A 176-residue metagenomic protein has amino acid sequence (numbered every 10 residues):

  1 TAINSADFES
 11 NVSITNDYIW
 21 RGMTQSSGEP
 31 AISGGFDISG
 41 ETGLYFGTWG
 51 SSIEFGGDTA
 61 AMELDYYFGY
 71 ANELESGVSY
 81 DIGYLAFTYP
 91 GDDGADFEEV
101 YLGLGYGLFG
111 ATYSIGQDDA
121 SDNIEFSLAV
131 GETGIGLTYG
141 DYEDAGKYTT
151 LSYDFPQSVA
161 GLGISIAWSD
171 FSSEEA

Functional and structural regions predicted by a protein language model:
T1-A176: Outer-membrane beta-barrel proteins
